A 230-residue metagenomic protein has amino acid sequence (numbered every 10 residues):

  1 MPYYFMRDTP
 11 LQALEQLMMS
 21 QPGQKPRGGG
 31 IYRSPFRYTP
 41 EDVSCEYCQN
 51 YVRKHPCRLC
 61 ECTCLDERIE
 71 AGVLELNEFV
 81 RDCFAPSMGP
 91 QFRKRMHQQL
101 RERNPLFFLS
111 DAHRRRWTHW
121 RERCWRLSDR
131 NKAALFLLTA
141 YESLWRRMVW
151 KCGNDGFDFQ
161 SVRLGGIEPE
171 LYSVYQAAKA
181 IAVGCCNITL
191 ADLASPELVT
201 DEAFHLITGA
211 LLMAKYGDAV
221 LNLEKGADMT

Functional and structural regions predicted by a protein language model:
M1-G165, N187-T230: Extended, charge-biased low-complexity segments that typically form long amphipathic alpha-helices/coiled-coils
E168: Short gly/ser-rich anion-binding loops that grip negatively charged ligand groups
L171-V174: Long, hydrophobic alpha/beta structural blocks
A182-C186: GHKL/Bergerat-fold ATPase module
